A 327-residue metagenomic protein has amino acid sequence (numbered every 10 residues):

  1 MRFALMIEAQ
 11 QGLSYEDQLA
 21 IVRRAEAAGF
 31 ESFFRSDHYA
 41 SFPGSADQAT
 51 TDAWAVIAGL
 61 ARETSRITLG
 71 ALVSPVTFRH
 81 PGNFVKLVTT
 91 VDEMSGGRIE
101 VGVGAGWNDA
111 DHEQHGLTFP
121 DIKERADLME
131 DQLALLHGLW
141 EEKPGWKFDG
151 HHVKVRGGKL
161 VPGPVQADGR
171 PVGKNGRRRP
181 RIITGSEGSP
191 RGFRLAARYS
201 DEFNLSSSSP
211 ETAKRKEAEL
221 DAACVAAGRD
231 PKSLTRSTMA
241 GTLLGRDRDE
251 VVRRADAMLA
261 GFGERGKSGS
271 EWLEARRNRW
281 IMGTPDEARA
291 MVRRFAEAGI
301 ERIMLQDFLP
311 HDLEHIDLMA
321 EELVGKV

Functional and structural regions predicted by a protein language model:
M1-V327: Active-site-adjacent structural elements that line small-molecule/cofactor binding pockets in enzymes
